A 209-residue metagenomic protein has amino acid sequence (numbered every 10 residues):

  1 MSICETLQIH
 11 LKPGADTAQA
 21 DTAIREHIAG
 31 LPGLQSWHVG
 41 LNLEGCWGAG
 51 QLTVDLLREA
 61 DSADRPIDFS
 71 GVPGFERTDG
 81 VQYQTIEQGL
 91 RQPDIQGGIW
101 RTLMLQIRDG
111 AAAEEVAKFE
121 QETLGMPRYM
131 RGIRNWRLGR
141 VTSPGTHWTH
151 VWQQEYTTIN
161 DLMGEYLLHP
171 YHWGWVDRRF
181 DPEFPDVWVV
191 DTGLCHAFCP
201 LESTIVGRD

Functional and structural regions predicted by a protein language model:
M1-V151, T157-Y171, D191-D209: Short S/T/G/P-rich N-terminal loop/turn motif that feeds into the first structured element of a domain
Y171-D186: Outer-membrane beta-barrel domain signature
